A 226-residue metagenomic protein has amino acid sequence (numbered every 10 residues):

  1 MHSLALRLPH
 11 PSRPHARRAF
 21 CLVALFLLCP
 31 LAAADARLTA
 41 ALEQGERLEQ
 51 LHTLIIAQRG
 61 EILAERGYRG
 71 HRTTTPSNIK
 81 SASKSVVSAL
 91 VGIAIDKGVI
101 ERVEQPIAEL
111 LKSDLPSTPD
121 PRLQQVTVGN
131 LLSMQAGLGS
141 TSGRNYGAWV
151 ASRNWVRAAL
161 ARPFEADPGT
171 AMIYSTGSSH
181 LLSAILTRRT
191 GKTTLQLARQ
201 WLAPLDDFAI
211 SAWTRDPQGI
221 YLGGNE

Functional and structural regions predicted by a protein language model:
L4-C21: Bacterial N-terminal signal peptides that target proteins for export
R18-P30: Bacterial N-terminal signal peptides
A32-A36: Boundary at the C-terminal end of the N-terminal hydrophobic targeting segment
L42-R72: A short, well-structured edge-of-sheet supersecondary motif
L51, S77-S81, S85, G98-E101 (+5 more regions): Soluble non-cytosolic domains of exported or imported proteins
G60, S77-V103, L131, L182-L186: Active-site SXXK
K97-A136, A161, T190-E226: Active-site helix/loop module of the DD-peptidase/beta-lactamase fold, centered on the serine-lysine SxxK catalytic
G137-P217: A small/polar active-site loop signature that marks catalytic segments
